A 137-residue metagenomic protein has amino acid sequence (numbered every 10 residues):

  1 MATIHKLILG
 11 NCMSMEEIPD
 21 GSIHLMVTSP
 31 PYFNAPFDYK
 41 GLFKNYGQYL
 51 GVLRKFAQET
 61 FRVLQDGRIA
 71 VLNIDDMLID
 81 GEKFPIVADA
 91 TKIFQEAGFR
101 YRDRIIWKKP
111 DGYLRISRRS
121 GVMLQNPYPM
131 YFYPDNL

Functional and structural regions predicted by a protein language model:
M1-L137: Core catalytic lobe of class I
